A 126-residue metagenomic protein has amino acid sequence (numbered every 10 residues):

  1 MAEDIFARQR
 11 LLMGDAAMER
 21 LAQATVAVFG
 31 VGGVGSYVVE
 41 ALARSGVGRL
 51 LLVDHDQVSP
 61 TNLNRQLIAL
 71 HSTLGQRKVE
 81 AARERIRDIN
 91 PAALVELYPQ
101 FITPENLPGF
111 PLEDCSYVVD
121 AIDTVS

Functional and structural regions predicted by a protein language model:
M1-A27: N-terminal charged helix/coil linker that caps or initiates catalytic domains
A22-A43, R49-D54: Glycine-rich adenosine-cofactor-binding loop
V31, Q100, D120-A121: Glycine- and other small-residue-rich loops at beta-strand/loop junctions that grip anionic moieties
V47-N90: Glycine-rich phosphate-binding loop and adjoining beta1-alpha1-beta2 segment of Rossmann-like nucleotide-binding folds
L94-I102: Conserved SAM-binding strand-loop segment of SAM-dependent methyltransferases
E105-D114: Short amphipathic alpha-helix with an adjacent loop that forms part of the alpha/beta core around
E113-S126: Glycine-rich phosphate-binding loop
